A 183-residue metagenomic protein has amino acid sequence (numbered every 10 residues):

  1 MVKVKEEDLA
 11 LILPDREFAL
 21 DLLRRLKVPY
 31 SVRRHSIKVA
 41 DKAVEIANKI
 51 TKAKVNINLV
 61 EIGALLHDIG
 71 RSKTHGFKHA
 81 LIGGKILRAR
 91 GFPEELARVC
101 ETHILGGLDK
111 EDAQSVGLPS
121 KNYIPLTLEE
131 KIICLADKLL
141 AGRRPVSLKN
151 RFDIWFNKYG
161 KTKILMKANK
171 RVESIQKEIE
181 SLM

Functional and structural regions predicted by a protein language model:
M1-F77, I86, E111-Q114: Acidic/His-rich, divalent-metal-binding segments that scaffold phosphate/diphosphate chemistry
L13, R33, I37, L126 (+3 more regions): Electropositive phosphate-/nucleotide-binding environments in soluble metabolic enzymes
K27-S31, G91-F92, R143, G160: Short coil/turn residues that cap or connect secondary-structure elements
T51-W155: Divalent metal-dependent catalytic cores for phosphoryl transfer on phosphate-bearing substrates
K158-M183: Charged phosphate-binding loop/patch that engages nucleotide di/tri-phosphates or the phosphate backbone of nucleic
